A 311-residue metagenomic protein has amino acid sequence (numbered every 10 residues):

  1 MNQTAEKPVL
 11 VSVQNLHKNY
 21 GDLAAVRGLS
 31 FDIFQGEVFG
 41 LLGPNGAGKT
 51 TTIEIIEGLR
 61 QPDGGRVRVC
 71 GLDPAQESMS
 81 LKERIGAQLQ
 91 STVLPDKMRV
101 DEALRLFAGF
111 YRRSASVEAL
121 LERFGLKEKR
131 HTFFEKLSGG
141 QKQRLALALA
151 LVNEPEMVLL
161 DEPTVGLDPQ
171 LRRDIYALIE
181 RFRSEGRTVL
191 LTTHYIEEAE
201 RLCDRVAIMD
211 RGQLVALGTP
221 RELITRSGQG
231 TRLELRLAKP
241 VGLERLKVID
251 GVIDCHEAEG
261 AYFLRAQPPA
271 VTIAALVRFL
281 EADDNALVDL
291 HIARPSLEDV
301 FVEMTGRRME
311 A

Functional and structural regions predicted by a protein language model:
M1-H17, R307-A311: ABC-family P-loop ATPase nucleotide-binding domain
P8-V11, K18-D210, L214-A216: ABC transporter nucleotide-binding domains
K18, F31, F124, L233-L237 (+2 more regions): Preference for bulky hydrophobic residues occupying beta-strand positions in well-ordered beta-sheet regions
G86, A108, R112, A207 (+4 more regions): A generic structural signal for secondary-structure junctions that act as hinges or helix/strand caps at the edges
Y176-Q267: ABC transporter nucleotide-binding domain
I253-A311: Non-catalytic connector elements of ABC transporters
